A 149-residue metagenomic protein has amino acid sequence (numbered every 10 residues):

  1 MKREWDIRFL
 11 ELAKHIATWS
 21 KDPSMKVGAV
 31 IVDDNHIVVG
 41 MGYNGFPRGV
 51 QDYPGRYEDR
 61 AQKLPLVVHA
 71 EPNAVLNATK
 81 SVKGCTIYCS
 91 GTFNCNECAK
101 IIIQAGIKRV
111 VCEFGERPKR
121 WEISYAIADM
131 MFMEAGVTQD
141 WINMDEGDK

Functional and structural regions predicted by a protein language model:
M1-K149: Zinc-dependent deaminase catalytic domain
